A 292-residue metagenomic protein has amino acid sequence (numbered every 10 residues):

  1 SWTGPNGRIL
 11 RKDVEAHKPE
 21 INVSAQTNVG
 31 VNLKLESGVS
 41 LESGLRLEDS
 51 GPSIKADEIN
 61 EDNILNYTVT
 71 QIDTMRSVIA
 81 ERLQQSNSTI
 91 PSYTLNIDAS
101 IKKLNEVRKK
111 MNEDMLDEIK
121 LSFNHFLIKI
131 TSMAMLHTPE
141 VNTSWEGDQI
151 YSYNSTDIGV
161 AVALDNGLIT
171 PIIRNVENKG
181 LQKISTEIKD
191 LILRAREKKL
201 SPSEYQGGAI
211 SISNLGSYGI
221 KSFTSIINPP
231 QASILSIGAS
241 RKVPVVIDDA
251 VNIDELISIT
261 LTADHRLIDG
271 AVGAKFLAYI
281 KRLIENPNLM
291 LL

Functional and structural regions predicted by a protein language model:
S1-R8: Short acidic, glycine/serine/threonine-rich helix-capping segments at coil-helix boundaries
R8, D13, P19-L292: C-terminal catalytic/motor cores of large multi-domain enzyme assemblies
